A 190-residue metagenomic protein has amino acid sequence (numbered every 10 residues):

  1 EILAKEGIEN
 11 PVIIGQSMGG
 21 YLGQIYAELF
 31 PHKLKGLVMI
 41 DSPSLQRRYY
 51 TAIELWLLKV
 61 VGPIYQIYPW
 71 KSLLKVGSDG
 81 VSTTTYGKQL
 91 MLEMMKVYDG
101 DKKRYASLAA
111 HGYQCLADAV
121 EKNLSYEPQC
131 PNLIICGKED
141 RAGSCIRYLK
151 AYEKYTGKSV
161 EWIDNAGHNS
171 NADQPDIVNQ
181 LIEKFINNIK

Functional and structural regions predicted by a protein language model:
E1-P11: Conserved acidic catalytic loop of the alpha/beta-hydrolase fold
I13-G15, I40: Short beta-strand immediately N-terminal to the catalytic nucleophile in serine-hydrolase-like folds
G15-G19, G23: Gly/Ala-rich beta-loop-alpha elbow adjacent to hydrolase catalytic centers
Q24-E28, N179, E183: Short, hydrophobic alpha-helix immediately C-terminal to the catalytic nucleophile
E28, K35-Q66: Flexible "cap/lid" loop of the alpha/beta hydrolase fold
R48-Y50, I67-E127: Conserved alpha/beta-hydrolase catalytic His-Asp/Glu region
L133-A166: Conserved loop-alpha-helix segment in the C-terminal half of the alpha/beta-hydrolase fold that carries the catalytic
A166-N179: Catalytic histidine-centered segment of alpha/beta-hydrolase-like enzymes
